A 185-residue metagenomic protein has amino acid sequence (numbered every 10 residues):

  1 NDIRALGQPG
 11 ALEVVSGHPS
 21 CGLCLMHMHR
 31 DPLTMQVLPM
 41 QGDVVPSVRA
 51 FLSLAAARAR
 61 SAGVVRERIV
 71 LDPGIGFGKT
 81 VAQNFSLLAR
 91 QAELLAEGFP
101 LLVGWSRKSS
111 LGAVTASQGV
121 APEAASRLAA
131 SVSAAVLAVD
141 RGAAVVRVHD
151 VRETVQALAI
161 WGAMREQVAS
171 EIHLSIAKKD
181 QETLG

Functional and structural regions predicted by a protein language model:
I3-R58, A62, G78-G185: Active-site-adjacent loop and "lid" segments of alpha/beta metabolic enzymes
R66-R68: Short acidic capping loops at alpha-helix termini that bridge into adjacent secondary structure
I75: Active-site metal-binding loops of divalent metal-dependent hydrolases
